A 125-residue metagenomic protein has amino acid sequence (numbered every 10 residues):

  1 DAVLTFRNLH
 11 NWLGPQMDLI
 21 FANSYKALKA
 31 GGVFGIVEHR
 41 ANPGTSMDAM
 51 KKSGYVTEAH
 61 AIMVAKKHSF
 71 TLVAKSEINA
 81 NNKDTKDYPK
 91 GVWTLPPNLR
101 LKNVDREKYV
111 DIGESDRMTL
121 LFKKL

Functional and structural regions predicted by a protein language model:
D1-D18: A short SAM/SAH-binding and catalytic strip from SAM-dependent methyltransferases
A2-T5, V33-E38, V73-K75, T119-L121: Structural recognition of the beta-strand scaffold that forms the well-ordered cores of secreted hydrolase catalytic
N8, H39-P43, I78-A80: Short "lid" loop at the C-terminus of a central beta-strand within the Rossmann-like core of SAM-dependent
N8-L13, N23-S24, M47-K52, K108-Y109: Second-shell loop/turn segments in exported
D18-V33: A short glycine-rich, Lys/Arg-flanked "PGG" loop and its adjoining helix->strand segment in the class I
G32-I62: Conserved class I S-adenosyl-L-methionine
F70-N81: Conserved S-adenosyl-L-methionine
T85-L125: Core SAM-dependent methyltransferase catalytic element
